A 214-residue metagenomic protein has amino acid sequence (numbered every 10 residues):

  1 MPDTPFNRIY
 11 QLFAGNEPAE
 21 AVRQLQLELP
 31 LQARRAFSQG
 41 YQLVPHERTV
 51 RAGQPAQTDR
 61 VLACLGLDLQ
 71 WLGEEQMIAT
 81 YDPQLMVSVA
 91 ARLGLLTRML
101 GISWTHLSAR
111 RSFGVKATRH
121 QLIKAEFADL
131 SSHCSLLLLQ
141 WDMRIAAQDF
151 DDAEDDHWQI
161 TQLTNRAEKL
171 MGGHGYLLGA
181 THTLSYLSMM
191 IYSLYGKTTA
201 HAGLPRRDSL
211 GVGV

Functional and structural regions predicted by a protein language model:
M1-Y41, T58-L69, D82, K169-V214: Glycine-rich phosphate/cofactor-binding loops in nucleotide/flavin-utilizing enzymes
P45-H46: C-terminal structured domain segments
T49-S132: Glycine-rich beta->alpha junctions and the first turn(s) of the following alpha-helix
G114, Q121, I145, L178-S185: Residue-level signal for alpha-helical context at structural boundaries
Q121-A128, F150-D155, T181: Short, charged, amphipathic alpha-helical segments
A128-L137, S193-T198: Short, charged low-complexity intrinsically disordered segments located at boundaries of structured domains
S131-T161, N165-M171, G175-Y176: C-terminal helix-coil-helix/basic helical segment that borders enzyme active sites and/or dimer interfaces and provides
